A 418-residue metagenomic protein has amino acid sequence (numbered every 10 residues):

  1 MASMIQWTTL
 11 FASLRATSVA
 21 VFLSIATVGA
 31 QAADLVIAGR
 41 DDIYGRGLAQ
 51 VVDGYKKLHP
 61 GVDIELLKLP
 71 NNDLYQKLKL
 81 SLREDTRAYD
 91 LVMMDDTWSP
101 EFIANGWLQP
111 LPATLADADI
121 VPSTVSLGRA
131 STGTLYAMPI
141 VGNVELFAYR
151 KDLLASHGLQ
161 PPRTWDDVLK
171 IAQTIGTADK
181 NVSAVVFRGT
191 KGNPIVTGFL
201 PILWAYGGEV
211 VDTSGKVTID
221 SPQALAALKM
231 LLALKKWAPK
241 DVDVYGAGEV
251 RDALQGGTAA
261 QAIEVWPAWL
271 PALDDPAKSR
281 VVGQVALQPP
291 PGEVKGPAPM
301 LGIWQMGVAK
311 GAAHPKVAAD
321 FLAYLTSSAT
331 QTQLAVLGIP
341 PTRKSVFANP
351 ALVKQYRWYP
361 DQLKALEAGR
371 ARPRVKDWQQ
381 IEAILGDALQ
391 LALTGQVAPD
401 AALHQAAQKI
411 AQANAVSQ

Functional and structural regions predicted by a protein language model:
D34-V51, L69-N71, N193, T197 (+1 more regions): Extracytoplasmic "Venus flytrap"
L35-V36, G54-P122, D152-R163, A253 (+4 more regions): Extracytoplasmic "Venus flytrap"/periplasmic binding protein-like
D42-D63, L385, L403: Short, polar/charged alpha-helical segment
D95-V144, L169, I195, V282-P291 (+2 more regions): Hinge/lid segment of periplasmic solute-binding proteins
T97-W107, T124-R163, R188-T213, A298-A309 (+1 more regions): Periplasmic solute-binding protein
Q109-S126, V186-T190, Y206-A226, D274-R280 (+2 more regions): Short, solvent-exposed loop/beta-turn-alpha elements that line the ligand-binding surface or hinge of extracytoplasmic
L127-G128, G283-P289, A335-D387, L391 (+1 more regions): Long, aromatic- and glycine/proline-rich binding clefts that accommodate carbohydrate-like moieties
A172-T174, S214-D243, P290: Glycine-centered hinge/linker elements that transmit conformational signals in sensory and ligand-binding systems
